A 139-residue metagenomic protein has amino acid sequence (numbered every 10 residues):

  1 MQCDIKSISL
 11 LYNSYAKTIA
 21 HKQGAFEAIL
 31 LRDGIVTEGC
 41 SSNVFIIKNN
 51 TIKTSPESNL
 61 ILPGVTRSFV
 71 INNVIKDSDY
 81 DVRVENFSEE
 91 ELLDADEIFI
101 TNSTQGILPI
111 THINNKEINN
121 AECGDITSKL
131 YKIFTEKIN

Functional and structural regions predicted by a protein language model:
M1-N139: Helix-start/capping segments and mature chain N-termini
